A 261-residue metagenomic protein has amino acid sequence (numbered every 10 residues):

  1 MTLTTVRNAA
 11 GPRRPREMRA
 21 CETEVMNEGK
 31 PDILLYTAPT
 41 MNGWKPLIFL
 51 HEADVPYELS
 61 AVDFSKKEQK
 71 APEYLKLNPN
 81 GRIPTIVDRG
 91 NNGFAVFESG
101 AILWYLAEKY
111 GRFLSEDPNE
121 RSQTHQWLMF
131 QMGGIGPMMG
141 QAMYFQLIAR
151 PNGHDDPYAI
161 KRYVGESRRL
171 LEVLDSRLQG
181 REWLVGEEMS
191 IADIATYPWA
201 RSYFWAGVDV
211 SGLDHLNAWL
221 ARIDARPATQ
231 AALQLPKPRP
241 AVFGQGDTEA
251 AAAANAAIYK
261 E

Functional and structural regions predicted by a protein language model:
V6, G11-Y158, D175, Y259-E261: GST-like domain detector, emphasizing the conserved glutathione-binding G-site in the N-terminal thioredoxin-like
E17, E22, L106, N119 (+2 more regions): GST-like fold's C-terminal all-alpha helical module
D63, I191, P236-R239: Short, solvent-exposed turn/loop segments enriched in Gly/Ser/Thr/Pro and often Arg
K67-E68, A221, P240-V242: Short secondary-structure boundary/hinge segments and terminal tails
L233: Segments of small-molecule ligand-sensing domains
P236-E261: Acidic/histidine-enriched, glycine/proline-rich intrinsically disordered or flexible terminal extensions
